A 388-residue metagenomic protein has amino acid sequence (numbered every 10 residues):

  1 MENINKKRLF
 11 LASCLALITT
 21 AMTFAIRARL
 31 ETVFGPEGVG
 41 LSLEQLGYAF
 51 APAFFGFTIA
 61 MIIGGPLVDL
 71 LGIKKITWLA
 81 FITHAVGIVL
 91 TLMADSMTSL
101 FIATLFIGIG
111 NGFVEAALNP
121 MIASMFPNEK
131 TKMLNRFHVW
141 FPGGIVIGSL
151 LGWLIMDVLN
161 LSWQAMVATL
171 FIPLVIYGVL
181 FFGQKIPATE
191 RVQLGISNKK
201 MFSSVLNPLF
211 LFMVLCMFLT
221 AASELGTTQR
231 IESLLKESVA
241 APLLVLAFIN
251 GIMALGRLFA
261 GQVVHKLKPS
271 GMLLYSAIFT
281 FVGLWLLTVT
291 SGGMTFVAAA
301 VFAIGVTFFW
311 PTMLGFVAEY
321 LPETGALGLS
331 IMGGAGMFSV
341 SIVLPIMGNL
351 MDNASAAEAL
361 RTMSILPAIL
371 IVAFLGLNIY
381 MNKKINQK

Functional and structural regions predicted by a protein language model:
R8-V39, N119, T227-E232, V343-M347: Extracytoplasmic
R27-A28, S203-A254, L344, G348: Extracytoplasmic gate region of multi-pass secondary transporters
G40, G72, M93-T98, P127 (+1 more regions): Helix-breaking motifs and short loop linkers at transmembrane-helix boundaries and internal kinks in secondary membrane
A51-P66, A247-F259: Central cavity-lining transmembrane alpha-helices of secondary-active solute carriers, predominantly the Major
I59-T98: Conserved MFS/SLC helix-loop-helix module at the cytosolic interface between two early adjacent transmembrane helices
A103-V139: Cytoplasmic helix-loop-helix junction between adjacent transmembrane helices in 12-TM secondary transporters
N128-E129, M133-T189: Helix-loop-helix hairpin linking two adjacent transmembrane segments in secondary transporters
Q164-F182, L360-I379: Symmetry-related core transmembrane helices of the 12-TM Major Facilitator Superfamily/SLC fold
